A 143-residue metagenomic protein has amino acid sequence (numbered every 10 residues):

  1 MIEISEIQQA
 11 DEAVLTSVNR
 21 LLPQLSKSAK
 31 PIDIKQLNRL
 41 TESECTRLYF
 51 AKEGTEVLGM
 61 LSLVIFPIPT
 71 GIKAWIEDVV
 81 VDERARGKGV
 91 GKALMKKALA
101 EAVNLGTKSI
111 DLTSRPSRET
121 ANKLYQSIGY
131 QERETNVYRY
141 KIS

Functional and structural regions predicted by a protein language model:
I2-G71, E77, K96, E132 (+1 more regions): Acetyl-CoA-dependent GNAT
F66-I68, R84, S117, S143: Short coil/turn motifs at secondary-structure junctions
V79-V81, S114: Hydrophobic adenine-recognition pocket in adenosine-nucleotide-binding enzymes
V81, G87-A100, S127: Conserved acetyl-CoA-binding loop-helix of GNAT-fold acetyltransferases
K92, P116-E134, R139-Y140: Conserved active-site alpha-helix within GNAT-family acetyltransferase domains
M95, V103-S114: Conserved GNAT acetyl-CoA-binding A-motif
